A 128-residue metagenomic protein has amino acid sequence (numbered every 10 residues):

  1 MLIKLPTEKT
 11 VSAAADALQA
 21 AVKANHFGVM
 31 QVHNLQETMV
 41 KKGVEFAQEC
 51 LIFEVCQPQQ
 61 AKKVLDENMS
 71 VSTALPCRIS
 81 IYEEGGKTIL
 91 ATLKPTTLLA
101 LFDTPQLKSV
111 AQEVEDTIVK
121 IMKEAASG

Functional and structural regions predicted by a protein language model:
M1-V29, K123: Terminal, regulation- and interaction-focused segments at domain boundaries
Q31-V32, G128: Flexible, glycine/charged-enriched surface loops at secondary-structure junctions
N34-I81: Compact, glycine-rich, soluble single-domain proteins
T73-G85, M122-G128: Short secondary-structure transition/capping segments
R78-T104: Beta-strand/loop substructures that line and gate deep hydrophobic ligand-binding cavities in soluble
L101-G128: Well-ordered alpha/beta subsegment
